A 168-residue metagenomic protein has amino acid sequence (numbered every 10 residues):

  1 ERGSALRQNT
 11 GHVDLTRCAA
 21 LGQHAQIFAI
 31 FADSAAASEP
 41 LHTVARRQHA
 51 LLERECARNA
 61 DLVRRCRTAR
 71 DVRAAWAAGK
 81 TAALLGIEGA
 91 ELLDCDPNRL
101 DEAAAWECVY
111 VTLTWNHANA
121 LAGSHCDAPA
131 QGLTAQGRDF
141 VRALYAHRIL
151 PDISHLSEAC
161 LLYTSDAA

Functional and structural regions predicted by a protein language model:
E1-A130, A135: N-terminal hydrophobic targeting/anchoring segments and the immediately downstream early-domain regions of hydrolases
A130-L162: Loop-centered beta-sheet repeat module
Y163-A168: Conserved small/polar residues in nucleotide/adenosyl-binding loops
